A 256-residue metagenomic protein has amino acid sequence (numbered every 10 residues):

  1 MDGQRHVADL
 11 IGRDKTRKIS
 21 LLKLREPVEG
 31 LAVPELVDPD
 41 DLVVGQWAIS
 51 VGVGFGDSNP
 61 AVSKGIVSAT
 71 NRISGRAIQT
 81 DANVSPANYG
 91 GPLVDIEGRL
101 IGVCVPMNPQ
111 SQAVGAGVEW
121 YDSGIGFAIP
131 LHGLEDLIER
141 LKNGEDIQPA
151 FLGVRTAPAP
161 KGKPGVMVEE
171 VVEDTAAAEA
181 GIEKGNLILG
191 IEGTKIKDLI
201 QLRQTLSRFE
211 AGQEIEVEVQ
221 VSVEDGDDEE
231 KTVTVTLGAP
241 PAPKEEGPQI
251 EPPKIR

Functional and structural regions predicted by a protein language model:
M1, V51-V53, T70, V94 (+1 more regions): A generic structural motif
M1-R5, G56-D57: Low-complexity, intrinsically disordered, polar/proline/glycine/glutamine-rich protein-protein interaction regions
Q4-D9, K23-R25, E29-L31, V43 (+3 more regions): C-terminal recognition in membrane/secretory proteostasis and scaffolding
D9-I11, V28-D57, A82-S85, E139 (+1 more regions): Active-site substrate-binding loop(s) of clan PA
I11-K18, A61, I66-Q79, Q112-Y121 (+2 more regions): Gly/Ser-enriched beta-turn/beta-hairpin loop segments
I11-R13, P39, T70, N83 (+6 more regions): Residue-level recognition of beta-strand microenvironments
R13-D14, N108-Q110, G238-P240: A short acidic/small-residue loop/turn micro-motif
G30-L31, V51-G65, S74-G90, D95-I96 (+3 more regions): Active-site loop architecture of trypsin-fold serine endopeptidases
